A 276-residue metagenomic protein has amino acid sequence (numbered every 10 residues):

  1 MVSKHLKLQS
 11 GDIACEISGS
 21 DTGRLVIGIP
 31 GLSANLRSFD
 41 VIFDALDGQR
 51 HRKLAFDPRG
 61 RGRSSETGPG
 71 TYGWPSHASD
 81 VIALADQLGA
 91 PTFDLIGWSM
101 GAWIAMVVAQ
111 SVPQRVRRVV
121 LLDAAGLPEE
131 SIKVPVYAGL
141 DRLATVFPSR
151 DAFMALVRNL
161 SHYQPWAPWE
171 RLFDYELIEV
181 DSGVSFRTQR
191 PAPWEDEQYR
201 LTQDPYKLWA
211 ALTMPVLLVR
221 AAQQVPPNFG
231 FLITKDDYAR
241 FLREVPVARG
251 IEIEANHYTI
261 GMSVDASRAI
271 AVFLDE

Functional and structural regions predicted by a protein language model:
M1-V26, G48-H51, A90, A239-R240 (+3 more regions): Alpha/beta-hydrolase fold catalytic core
A14-E66: Conserved HGGG/HGGXW glycine-rich cap/lid loop of the alpha/beta-hydrolase fold
F43, L54-I96: Active-site loop/oxyanion-hole signature of alpha/beta-hydrolase fold enzymes
G97, G101, A105: Gly/Ala-rich beta-loop-alpha elbow adjacent to hydrolase catalytic centers
M106-Q110, R117-P148: Flexible "cap/lid" loop of the alpha/beta hydrolase fold
P148-R200: Conserved alpha/beta-hydrolase catalytic His-Asp/Glu region
V180-E244: Conserved serine/cysteine hydrolase catalytic core
I251, A255-V264: Catalytic histidine-centered segment of alpha/beta-hydrolase-like enzymes
